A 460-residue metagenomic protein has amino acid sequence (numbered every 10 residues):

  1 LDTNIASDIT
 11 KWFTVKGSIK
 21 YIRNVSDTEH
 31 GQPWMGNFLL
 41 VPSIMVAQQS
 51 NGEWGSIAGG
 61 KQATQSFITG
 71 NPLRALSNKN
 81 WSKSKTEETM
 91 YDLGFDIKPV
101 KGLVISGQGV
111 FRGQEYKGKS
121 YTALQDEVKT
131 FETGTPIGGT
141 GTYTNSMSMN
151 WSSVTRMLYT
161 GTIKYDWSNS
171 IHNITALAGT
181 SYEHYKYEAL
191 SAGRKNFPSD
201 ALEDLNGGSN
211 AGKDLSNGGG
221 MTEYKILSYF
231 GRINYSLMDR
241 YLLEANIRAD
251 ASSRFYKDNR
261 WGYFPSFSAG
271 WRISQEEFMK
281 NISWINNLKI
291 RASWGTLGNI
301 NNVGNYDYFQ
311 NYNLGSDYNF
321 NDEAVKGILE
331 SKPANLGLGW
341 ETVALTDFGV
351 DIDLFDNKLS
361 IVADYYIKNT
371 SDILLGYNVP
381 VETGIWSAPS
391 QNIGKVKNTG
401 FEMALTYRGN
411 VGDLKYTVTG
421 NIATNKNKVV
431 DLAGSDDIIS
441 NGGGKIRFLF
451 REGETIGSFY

Functional and structural regions predicted by a protein language model:
N4-R23, G31, S66-T122, T135-E454 (+1 more regions): Extracellular/periplasmic, surface-exposed regions of secreted and cell-surface proteins
M35-R74: Acidic, glycine-rich flexible loop segments
F131: Active-site-surrounding "flap" and adjacent substrate/cofactor-binding loops of secreted or lumenal enzymes, prototyped
